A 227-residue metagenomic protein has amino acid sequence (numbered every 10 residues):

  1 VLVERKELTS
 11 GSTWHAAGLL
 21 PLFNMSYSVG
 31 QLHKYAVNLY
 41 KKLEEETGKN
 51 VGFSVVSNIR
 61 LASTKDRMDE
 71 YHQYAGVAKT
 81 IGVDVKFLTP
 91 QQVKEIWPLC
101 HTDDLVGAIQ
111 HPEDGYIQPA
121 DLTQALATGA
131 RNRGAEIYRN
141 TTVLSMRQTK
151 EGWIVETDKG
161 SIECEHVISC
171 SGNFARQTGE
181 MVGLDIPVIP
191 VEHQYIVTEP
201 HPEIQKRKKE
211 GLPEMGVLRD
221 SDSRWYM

Functional and structural regions predicted by a protein language model:
V1-W14: Glycine-rich FAD pyrophosphate-binding loop
E4, T89, R139-T141: Short loop/edge segments at beta-strand edges and connector loops that shape dinucleotide/nucleotide cofactor-binding
T13, N50-S54, P187-I189, L218: Short beta-strand
G18-I96, D222-M227: Dinucleotide-binding Rossmann-like beta1-alpha1 core, especially the glycine-rich loop that anchors the ADP
K49-R60, I81, F87, K94-R133 (+1 more regions): Helix-loop-beta segment of a Rossmann-like dinucleotide-binding subdomain
D84, E136, D185: Residue-level detector of anion-binding/catalytic polar loops
A108-H166, C170-Q177: Helical element adjacent to the flavin cofactor pocket in flavoenzyme catalytic cores
M146-M227: Flavin-dependent oxidoreductases
